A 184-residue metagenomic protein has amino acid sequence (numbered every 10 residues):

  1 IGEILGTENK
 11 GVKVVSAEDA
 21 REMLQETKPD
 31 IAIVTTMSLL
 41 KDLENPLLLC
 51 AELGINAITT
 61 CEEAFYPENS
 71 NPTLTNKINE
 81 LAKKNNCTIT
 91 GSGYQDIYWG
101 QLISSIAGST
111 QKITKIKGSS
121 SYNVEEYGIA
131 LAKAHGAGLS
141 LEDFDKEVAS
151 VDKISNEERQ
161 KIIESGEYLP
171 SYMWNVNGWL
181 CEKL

Functional and structural regions predicted by a protein language model:
I1-E52: N-terminal glycine-/serine-/threonine-rich beta1-alpha1-beta2 phosphate-ribose binding loop of Rossmann-like
L5-E8, N76-I78, A107-S109, A134-G136: Short, hinge-like loop/turn segments at secondary-structure boundaries
T27, N45, T73, K77 (+2 more regions): Conserved active-site and cofactor/substrate-binding residues in soluble primary-metabolism enzymes
M37, E62-F65, Y94-Q95, S121: Short, ordered loop/turn segments at secondary-structure junctions
L53, C61-C87: Rossmann-fold NAD(P)-binding glycine/threonine-rich loop
A57-T60, I89-S92, K117-G118: General beta-strand structural signal in soluble alpha/beta enzymes
K83-K112: Short alpha-helices
G108-L184: Active-site-lining helix/loop region of Rossmann-like oxidoreductase modules
